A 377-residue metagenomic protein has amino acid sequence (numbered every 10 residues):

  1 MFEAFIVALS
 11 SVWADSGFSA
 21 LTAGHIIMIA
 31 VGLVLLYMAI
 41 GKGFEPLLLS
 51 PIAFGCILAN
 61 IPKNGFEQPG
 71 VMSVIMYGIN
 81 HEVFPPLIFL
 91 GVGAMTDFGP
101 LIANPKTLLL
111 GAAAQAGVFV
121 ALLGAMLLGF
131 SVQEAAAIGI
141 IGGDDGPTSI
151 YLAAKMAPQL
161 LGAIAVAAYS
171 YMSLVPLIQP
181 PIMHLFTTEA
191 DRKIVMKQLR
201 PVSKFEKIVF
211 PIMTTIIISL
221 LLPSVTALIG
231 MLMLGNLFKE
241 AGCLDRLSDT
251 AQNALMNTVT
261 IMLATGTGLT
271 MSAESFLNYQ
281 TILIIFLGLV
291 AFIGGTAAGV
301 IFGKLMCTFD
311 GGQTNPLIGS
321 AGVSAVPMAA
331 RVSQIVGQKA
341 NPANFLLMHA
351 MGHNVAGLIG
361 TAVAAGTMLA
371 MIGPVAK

Functional and structural regions predicted by a protein language model:
M1-G70: N-terminal alpha-helical transmembrane segments of multi-pass membrane transport and channel/translocase proteins
L33, L101-L122, S272-G299, A350-N354: Entry/N-cap segments of selected transmembrane alpha helices and their immediately preceding amphipathic helices
L35, L58, G78-I102, G235-F238 (+1 more regions): Hydrophobic transmembrane alpha-helices of secondary-active transporters and Na+-translocating membrane complexes
I40-L49, E67-I75, M95-L110, L244-Q252 (+3 more regions): Interfacial helix-loop-helix linkers and transmembrane-helix boundary segments in multi-pass membrane proteins
Y77, H81-E82, F89-M95, L110-V120 (+4 more regions): Alpha-helical membrane segments and immediately flanking helix-loop junctions that form or couple to the substrate/ion
Q159-L177, L287-G295, I318-A321: Alpha-helical transmembrane segments
A167-C243: Membrane-embedded hairpin module used as a gating/binding unit in multi-pass transport and secretion proteins
T215-G299: Transmembrane helical segments that form the transport core of multi-pass membrane transport proteins
